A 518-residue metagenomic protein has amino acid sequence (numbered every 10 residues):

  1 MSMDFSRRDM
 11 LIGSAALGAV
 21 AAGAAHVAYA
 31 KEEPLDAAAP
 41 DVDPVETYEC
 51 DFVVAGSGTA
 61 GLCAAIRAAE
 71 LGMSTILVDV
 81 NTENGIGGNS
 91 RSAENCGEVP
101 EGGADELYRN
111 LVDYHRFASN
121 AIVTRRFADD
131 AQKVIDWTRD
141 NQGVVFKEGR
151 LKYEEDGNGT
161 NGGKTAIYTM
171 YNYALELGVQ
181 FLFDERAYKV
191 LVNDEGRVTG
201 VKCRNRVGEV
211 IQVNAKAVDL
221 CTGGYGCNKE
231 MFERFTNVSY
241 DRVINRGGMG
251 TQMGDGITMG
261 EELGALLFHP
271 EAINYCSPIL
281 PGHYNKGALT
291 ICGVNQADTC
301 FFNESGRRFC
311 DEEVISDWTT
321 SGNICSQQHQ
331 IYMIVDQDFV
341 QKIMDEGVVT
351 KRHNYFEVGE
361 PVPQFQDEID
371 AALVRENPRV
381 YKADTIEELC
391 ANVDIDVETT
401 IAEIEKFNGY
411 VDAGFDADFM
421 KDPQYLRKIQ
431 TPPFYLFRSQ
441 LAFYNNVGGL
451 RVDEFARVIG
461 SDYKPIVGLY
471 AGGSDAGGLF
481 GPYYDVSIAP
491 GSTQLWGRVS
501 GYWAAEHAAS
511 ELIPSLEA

Functional and structural regions predicted by a protein language model:
M1-L17: N-terminal secretory signal peptides and thylakoid transit peptides that target proteins across membranes
D41, V80-Q180, D184-K189, F301 (+3 more regions): Conserved N-terminal/central alpha/beta ligand/cofactor-binding core
E46-G58: Beta1/beta-strand and adjacent pyrophosphate-binding region of the FAD-binding site in flavoprotein oxidoreductases
S74-D79: Short beta-strand "acidic-cap" motif of Rossmann-like dinucleotide-binding folds
D130-I211, K216, N228-F232, P278-P281 (+1 more regions): Conserved redox-cofactor binding core of oxidoreductases
K189, T399-Y483: A glycine-rich dinucleotide-binding beta-alpha-beta segment and adjacent secondary-structure elements that constitute
E209, N214-L280, P490, Q494-W503 (+1 more regions): Glycine-rich loop(s) and the adjacent beta-strand/alpha-helix scaffold that form part
I257-M259, L266-N392: An anion/pyrophosphate-binding glycine-rich loop and adjacent beta-alpha core in soluble alpha-beta enzymes
